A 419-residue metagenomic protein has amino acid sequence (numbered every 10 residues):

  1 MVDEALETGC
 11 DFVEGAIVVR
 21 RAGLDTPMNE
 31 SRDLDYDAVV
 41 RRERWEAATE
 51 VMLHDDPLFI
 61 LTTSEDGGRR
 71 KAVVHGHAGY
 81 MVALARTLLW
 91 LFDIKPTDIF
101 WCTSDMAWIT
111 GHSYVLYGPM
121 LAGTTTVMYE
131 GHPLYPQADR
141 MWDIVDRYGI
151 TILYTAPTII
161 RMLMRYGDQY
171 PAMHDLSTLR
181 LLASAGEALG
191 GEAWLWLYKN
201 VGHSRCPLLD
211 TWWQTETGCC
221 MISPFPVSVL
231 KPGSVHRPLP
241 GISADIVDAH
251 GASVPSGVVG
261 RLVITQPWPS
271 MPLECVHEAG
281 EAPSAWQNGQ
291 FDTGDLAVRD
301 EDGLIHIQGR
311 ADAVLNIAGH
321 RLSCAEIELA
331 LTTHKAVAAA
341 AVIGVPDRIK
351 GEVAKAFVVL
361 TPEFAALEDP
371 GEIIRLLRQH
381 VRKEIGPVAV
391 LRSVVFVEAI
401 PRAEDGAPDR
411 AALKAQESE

Functional and structural regions predicted by a protein language model:
V2, D146, L153, W268-P269 (+4 more regions): AMP-binding/adenylate-forming catalytic core of the ANL superfamily
C10, E14-V19, G23-L24, M28-T62 (+4 more regions): Conserved pre-ATP/AMP-binding loop-to-beta segment of ANL
G15-R20, K383-A407: AMP-binding/adenylate-forming catalytic domain of the ANL superfamily
D35-V40, T151-T155, M164-L230, S243: Gly/Ser/Thr-rich phosphate-binding loop
P57, T62-D66, L88, F100 (+7 more regions): Conserved S/T- and glycine-rich ATP-binding loop of Class I adenylate-forming
M81-I99, I109-T151, Y166: Conserved AMP-binding/adenylation subdomain of ANL enzymes
D105, G186, W213, H236 (+2 more regions): Active-site glycine-centered loops adjacent to acidic/histidine catalytic or metal-binding residues that shape
R237-G241, A252-S284, L322: Conserved ATP/PPi-binding loop(s) of AMP-dependent carboxylate-activating enzymes
